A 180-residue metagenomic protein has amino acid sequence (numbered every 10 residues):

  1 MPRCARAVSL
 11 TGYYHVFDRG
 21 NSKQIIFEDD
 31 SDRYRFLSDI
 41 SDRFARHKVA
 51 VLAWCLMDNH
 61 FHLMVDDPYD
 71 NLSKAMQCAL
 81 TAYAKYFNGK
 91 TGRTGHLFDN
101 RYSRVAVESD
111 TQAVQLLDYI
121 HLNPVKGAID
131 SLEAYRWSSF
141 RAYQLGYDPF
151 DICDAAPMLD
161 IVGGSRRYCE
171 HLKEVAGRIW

Functional and structural regions predicted by a protein language model:
M1-A53, M57, D66-W180: Short Pro-Cys-Gly-centered "Cys-loop" motif that presents a nucleophilic cysteine in a tight turn
